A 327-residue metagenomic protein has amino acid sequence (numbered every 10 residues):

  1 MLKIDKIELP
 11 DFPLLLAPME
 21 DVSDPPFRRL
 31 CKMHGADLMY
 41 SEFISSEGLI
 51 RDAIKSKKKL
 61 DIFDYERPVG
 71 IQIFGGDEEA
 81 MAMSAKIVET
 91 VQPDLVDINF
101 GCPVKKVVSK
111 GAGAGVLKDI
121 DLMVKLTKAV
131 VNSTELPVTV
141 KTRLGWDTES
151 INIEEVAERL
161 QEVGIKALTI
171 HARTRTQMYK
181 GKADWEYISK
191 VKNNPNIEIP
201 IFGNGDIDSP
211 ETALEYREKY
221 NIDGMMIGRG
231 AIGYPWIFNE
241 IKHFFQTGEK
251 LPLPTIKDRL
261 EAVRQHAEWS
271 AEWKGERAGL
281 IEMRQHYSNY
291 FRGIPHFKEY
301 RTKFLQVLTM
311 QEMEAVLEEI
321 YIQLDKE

Functional and structural regions predicted by a protein language model:
M1-E327: Flavin-dependent oxidoreductase catalytic cores
